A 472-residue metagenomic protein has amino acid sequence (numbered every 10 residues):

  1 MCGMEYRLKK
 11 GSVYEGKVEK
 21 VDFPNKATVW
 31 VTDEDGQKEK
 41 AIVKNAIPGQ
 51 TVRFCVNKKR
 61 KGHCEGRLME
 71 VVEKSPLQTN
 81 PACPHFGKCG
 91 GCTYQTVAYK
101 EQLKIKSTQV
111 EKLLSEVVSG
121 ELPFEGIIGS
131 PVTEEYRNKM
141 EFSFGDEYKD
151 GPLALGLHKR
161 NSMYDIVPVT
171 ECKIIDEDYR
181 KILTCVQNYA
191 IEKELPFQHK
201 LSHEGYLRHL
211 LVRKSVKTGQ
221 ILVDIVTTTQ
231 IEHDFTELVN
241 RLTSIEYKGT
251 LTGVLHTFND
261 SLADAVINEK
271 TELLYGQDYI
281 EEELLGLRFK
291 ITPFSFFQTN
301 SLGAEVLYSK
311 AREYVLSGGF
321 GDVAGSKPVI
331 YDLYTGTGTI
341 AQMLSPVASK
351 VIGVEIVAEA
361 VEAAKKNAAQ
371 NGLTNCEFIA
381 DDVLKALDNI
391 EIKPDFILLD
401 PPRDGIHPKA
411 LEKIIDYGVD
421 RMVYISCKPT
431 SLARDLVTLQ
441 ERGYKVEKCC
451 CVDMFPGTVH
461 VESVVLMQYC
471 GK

Functional and structural regions predicted by a protein language model:
M1-P81, H85, E377, K385: Terminal RNA-binding accessory module
C2-K10, E15, K20-A27, Q230-K472: Rossmann-like S-adenosyl-L-methionine
A27-D33, G156-K159, D224-V226, A364: Short, acidic/hydrophobic/Gly-rich beta-strand patch recurrent on exposed beta strands that often constitutes part
G49, I175, N300: Short, conserved phosphate/pyrophosphate- and ester-handling motifs at nucleotide-, phospho-/glycolipid
E70-P81, G90-P196, K217: Extended interfacial segments that mediate partner engagement and assembly in macromolecular machines
E125-T133, K200, H209, R213 (+1 more regions): Short, solvent-exposed loop/turn elements at beta->coil junctions and helix N-caps that rim active or binding pockets
Y164-R208, T229-L255, L262: Internal alpha/beta scaffold segment
V212, T218-T228, R288-T292: Short, aliphatic-rich beta-strand segments
